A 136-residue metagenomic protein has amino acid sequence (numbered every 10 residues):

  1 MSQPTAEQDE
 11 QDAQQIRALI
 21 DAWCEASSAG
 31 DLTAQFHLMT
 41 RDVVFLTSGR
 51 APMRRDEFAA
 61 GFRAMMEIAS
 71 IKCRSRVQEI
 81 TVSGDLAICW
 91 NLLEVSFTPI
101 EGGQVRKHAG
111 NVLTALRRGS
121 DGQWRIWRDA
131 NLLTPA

Functional and structural regions predicted by a protein language model:
M1-Q8, W23, S27: Juxtamembrane and targeting peptides
S2, A109-A136: Short beta-strand edge/turn micro-motifs at domain boundaries
T5-R17: Extreme N-terminal tail/first-helix region
A13, L19, L32-S83, L92 (+1 more regions): A solvent-exposed, acidic/Ser-Thr-rich amphipathic alpha-helical stretch
I80-A87, R117-Q123: A short, structured loop/turn motif at beta-sheet edges
L92-T98: Generic short beta-strand segments
I100-G102: Extracellular loop and loop/strand-boundary signature of outer-membrane beta-barrel proteins
